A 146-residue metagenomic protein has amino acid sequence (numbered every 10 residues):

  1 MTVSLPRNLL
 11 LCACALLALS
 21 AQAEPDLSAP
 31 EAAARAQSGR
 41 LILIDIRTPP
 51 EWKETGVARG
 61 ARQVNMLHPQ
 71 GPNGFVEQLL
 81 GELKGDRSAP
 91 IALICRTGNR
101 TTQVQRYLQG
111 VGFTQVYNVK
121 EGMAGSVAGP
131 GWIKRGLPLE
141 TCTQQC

Functional and structural regions predicted by a protein language model:
T2-S4, A21-S38, P50-P90, N99-C146: Rhodanese-like catalytic fold shared by cysteine-dependent sulfurtransferases and DSP/PTP-type phosphatases
N8-S20: Bacterial N-terminal signal peptides
C14-L16, T97, Q144: Residue-level detector of bioactive/disordered segments in secreted/extracellular proteins and virion assembly
I42-I46: Short hydrophobic beta-strand that contains or immediately precedes a catalytic carboxylate
I94: Short, surface-exposed ligand- or partner-binding patches at beta-edge/loop junctions that are enriched in aromatics
